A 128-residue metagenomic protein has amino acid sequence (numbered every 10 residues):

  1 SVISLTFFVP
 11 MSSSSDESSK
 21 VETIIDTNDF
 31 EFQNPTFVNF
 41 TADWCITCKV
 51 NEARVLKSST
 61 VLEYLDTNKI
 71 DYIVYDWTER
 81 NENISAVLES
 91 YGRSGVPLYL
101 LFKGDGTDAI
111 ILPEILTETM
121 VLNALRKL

Functional and structural regions predicted by a protein language model:
S1-L128: Proteins that catalyze or organize thiol-disulfide redox chemistry and the adjacent proteostasis machinery handling
